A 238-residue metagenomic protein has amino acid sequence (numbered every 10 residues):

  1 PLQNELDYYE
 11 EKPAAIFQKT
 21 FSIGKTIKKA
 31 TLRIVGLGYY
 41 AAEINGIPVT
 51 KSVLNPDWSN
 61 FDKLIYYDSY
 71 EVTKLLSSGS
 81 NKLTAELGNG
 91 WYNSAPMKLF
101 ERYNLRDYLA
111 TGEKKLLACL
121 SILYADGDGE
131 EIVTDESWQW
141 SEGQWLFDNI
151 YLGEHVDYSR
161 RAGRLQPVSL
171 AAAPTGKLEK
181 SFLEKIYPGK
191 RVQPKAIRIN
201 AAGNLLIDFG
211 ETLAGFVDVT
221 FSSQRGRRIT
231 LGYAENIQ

Functional and structural regions predicted by a protein language model:
P1-Q238: Extracellular/oxidizing-compartment recognition motifs
